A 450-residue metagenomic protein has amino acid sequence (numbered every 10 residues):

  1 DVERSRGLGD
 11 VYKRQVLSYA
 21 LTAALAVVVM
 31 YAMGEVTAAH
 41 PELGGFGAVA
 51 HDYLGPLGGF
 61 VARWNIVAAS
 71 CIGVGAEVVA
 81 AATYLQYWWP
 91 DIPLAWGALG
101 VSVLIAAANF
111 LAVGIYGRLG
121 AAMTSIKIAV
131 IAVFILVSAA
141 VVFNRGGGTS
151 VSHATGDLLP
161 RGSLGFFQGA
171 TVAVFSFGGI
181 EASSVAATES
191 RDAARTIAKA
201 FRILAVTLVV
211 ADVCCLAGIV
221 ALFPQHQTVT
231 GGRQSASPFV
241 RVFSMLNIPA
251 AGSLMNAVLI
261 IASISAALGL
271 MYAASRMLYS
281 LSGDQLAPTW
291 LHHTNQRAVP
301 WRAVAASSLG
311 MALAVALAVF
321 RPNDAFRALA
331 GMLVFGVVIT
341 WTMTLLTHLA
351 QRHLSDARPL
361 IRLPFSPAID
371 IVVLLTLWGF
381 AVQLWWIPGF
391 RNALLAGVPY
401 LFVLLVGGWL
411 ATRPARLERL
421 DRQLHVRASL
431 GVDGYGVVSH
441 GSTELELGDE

Functional and structural regions predicted by a protein language model:
D1-Y12: Single conserved hydrophobic/aromatic residue that forms the stacking wall/gate of nucleotide- or nucleobase-binding
D10-K13, A80-A95, G114-T124, L254-V258 (+3 more regions): Transmembrane helix-loop boundary segments of multi-pass membrane transporters
V16, T124-A257: Helix-loop-helix junctions that connect adjacent transmembrane segments in multi-pass membrane transporters
V27-F110, I115, I135, I260-S280 (+2 more regions): Hydrophobic transmembrane alpha-helices that form the core helical bundles of multi-pass secondary transporters
A48-A50, G55, Y87, A200-L270 (+1 more regions): TM-loop-TM module centered on a large, flexible mid-protein loop between adjacent transmembrane helices in multi-pass
L94-G148, F201-V206, A330-M343, F365-I369 (+1 more regions): Membrane-interface loop-to-helix entry segments
L119-A122, L291-V299, V338-P388: C-terminal membrane-solvent junction of multi-pass transporters and transport-like membrane proteins
L345-A368, F390-E450: Terminal cytosolic tails of multi-pass membrane transporters, especially the segment immediately following the final
